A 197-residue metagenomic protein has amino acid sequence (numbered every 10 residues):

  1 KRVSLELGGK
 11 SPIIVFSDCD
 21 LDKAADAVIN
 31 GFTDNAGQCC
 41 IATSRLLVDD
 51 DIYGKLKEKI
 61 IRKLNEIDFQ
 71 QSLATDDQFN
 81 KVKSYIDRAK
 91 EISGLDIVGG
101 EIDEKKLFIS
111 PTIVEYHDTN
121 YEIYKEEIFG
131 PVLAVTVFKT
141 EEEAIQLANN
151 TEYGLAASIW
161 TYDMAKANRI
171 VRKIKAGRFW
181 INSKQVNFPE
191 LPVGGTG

Functional and structural regions predicted by a protein language model:
K1-D118, I181: ALDH superfamily catalytic-core signature
I14, F108-G197: Conserved C-terminal structural/oligomerization subdomain of aldehyde/semialdehyde dehydrogenase
